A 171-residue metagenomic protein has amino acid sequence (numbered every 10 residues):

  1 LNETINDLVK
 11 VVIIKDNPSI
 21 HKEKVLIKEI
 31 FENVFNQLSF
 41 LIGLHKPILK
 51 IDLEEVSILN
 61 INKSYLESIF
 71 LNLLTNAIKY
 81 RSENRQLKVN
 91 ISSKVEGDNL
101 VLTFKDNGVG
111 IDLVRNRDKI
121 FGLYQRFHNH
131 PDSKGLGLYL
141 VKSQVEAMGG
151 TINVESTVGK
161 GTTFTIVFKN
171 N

Functional and structural regions predicted by a protein language model:
I13, E23, G43-I58: Conserved catalytic submotifs in the C-terminal HATPase_c
D16-I30, N60, L87: Short flexible loop/turn segments at helix-to-beta-strand junctions within the C-terminal catalytic HATPase_c
A77-R81: Short helix-loop "hinge" at the ATP-lid/N-box region of the Bergerat-fold HATPase_c
Q86-D98: Short beta-strand/loop element within the Bergerat-fold HATPase_c
D106: Acidic ATP/Mg2+-coordinating residue in the GHKL
I111-Y124: Short conserved segment of the HATPase_c
V145-E146: Detector for a conserved hydrophobic position within an alpha-helical segment of the HATPase_c
G150-T151: Conserved glycine-rich
